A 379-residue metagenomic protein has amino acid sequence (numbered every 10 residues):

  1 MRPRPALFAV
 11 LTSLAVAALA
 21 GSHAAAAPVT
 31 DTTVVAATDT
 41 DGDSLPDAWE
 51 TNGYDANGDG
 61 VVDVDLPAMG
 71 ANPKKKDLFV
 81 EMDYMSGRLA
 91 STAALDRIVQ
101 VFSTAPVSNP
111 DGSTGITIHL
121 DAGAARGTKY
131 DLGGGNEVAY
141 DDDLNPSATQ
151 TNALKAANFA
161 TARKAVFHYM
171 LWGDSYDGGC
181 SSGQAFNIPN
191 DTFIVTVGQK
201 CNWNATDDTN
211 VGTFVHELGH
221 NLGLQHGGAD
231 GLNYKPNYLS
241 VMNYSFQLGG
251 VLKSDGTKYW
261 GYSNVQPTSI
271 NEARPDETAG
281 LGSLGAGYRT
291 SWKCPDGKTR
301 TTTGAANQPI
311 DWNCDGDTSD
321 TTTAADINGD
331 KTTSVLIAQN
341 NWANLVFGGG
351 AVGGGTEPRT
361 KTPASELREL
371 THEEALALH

Functional and structural regions predicted by a protein language model:
M1-P28: Secretory targeting and sorting signals
V29-D39, N72, K76, E81-L239 (+12 more regions): Active-site-proximal segment of zinc-dependent metalloprotease catalytic domains
T40-A48, G58-V64, G316-D320, K331-T333: Glycine-aliphatic tripeptides that mark coil-to-beta-strand junctions in extracellular and membrane proteins
L45, G53-A71, S108-G112: Short mixed-charge
E50-T51, Q247: Disulfide-stabilized cysteine-rich extracellular repeat microdomains
Y262: Acidic (Asp/Glu-rich) catalytic motifs at the cytosolic membrane interface
